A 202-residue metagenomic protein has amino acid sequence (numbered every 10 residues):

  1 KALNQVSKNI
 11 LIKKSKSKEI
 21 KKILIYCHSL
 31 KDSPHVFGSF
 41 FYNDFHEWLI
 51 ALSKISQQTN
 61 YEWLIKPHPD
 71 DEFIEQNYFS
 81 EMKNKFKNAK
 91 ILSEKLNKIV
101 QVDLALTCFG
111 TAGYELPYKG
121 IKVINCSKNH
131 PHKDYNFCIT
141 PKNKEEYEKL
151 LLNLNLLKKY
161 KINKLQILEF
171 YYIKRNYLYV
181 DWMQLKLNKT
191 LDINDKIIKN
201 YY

Functional and structural regions predicted by a protein language model:
K1-E19, K144-Y202: C-terminal amphipathic helix plus adjacent low-complexity, charged tail appended to glycosyltransferase catalytic
K1-E81: Conserved catalytic-core segment of nucleotide-activated headgroup transferases in glycan assembly
V6-N9, A89-K95: Catalytic core segments in nucleotide and nucleic-acid processing enzymes
H35-F37, N136, L150: Short conserved micro-motifs at the rims of enzyme active sites and ligand-binding pockets
Y78-S93: Nucleotide-activated donor-binding/catalytic signature segment of Leloir-type glycosyltransferases, i.e., the conserved
K90-S93, C138-L150: Short acidic-hydrophobic, aromatic-tinged amphipathic segments that line or gate anion-handling sites
S93-I139: A donor-sugar binding/catalytic signature common to diverse glycosyltransferases and related nucleotide-sugar
